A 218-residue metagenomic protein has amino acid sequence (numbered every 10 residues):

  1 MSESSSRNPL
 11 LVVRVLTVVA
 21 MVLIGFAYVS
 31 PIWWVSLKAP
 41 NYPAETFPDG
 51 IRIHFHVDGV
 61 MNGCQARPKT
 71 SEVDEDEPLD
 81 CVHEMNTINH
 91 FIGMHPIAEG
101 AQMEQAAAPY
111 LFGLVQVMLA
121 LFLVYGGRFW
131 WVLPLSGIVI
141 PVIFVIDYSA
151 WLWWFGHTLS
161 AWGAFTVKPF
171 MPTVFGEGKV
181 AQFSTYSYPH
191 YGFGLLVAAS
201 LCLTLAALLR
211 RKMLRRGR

Functional and structural regions predicted by a protein language model:
M1-R7: Short, Lys/Arg-rich, polar N-terminal cytosolic tail immediately upstream of the first transmembrane signal-anchor
N8, Q116-D147, T204-R218: Juxtamembrane interface at the cytosolic side of transmembrane helices
N8-V18, A107-Y110, R128-L135, H190-V197: Alpha-helical transmembrane segments of integral membrane proteins
V12-S36: N-terminal signal-anchor transmembrane alpha helix
L16, L23, I140-I143, L195 (+1 more regions): Hydrophobic residues within membrane-embedded alpha-helical segments of Major Facilitator Superfamily
V29-M103, S149-H190: Long, glycine/tryptophan/cysteine-rich extracytoplasmic
M103-V124, G194-L203: Hydrophobic alpha-helical transmembrane segments
P189-M213: A hydrophobic membrane-anchoring alpha-helix module
